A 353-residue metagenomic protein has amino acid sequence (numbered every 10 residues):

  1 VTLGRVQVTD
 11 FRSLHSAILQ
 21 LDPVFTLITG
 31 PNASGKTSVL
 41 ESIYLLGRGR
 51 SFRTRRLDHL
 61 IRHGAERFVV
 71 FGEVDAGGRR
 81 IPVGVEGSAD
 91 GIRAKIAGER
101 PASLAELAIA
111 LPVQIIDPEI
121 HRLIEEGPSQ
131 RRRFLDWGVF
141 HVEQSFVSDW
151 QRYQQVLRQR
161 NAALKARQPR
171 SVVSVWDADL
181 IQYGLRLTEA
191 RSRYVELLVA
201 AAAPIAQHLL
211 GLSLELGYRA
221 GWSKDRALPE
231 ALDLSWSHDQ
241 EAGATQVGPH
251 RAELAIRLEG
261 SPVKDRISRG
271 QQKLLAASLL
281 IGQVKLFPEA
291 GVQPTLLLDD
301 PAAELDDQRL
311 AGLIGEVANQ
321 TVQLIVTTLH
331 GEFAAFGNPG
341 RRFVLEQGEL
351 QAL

Functional and structural regions predicted by a protein language model:
V1-P31, L45, R170-Q182, R186-T295 (+4 more regions): Conserved NTPase motor "head" modules and their coupling/switch loops across ABC/AAA+ ATPases, GTPases, and GHKL ATPases
I18, R93, V113, T295-L296: Hydrophobic "anchor" residues on beta-strands that sit immediately upstream of conserved functional sites
K36: Conserved lysine of the Walker
Y44-Q130, D136-F146, E196-P204, L214 (+1 more regions): Nucleotide-state sensing region of NTPase/ATPase domains
R122-L123, S129-S174, A178: Long, charged N-terminal accessory/stalk domains
D299-P301: Walker B catalytic acidic pair
